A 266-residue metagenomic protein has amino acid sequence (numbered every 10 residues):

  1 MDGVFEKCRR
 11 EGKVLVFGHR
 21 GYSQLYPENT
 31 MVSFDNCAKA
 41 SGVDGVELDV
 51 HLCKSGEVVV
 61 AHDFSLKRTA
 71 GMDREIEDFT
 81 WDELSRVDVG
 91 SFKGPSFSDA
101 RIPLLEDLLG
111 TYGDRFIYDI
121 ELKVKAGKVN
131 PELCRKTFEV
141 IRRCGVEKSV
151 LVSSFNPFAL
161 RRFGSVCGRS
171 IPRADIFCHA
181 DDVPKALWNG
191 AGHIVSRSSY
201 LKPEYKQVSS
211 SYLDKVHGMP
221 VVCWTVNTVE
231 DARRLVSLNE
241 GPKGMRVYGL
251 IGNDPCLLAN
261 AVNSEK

Functional and structural regions predicted by a protein language model:
M1-K266: Phosphate-group recognition and catalysis centered on beta-loop-alpha active-site segments
